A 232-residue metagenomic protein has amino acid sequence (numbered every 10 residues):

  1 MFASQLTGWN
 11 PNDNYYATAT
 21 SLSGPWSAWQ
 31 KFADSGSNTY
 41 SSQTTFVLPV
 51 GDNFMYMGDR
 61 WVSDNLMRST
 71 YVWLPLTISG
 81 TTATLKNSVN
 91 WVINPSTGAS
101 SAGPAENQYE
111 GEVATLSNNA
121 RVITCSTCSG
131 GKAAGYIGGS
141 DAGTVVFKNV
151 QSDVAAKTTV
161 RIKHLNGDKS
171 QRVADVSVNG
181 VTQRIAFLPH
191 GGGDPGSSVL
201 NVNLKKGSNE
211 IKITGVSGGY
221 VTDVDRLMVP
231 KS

Functional and structural regions predicted by a protein language model:
M1-L6, N53-R60: Hydrophobic core segments of beta-strands in well-ordered, beta-rich domains
L6-W9, S37-N38, W61-S63, G167: Solvent-exposed loop/turn segments at secondary-structure junctions within structured extracellular/periplasmic domains
N10-Y16, L66-W73: Structural motif
A17-N38, S79-V89: Blade-edge beta-strand/turn elements of extracellular beta-propeller and related beta-sheet repeat scaffolds
S37-S42, D194: Short glycine-/Asp-/Thr-/Trp-enriched loop segments that recur within the blades of beta-propeller repeat domains
V47-P49: Structural signature of eukaryotic scaffold interfaces centered on beta-propeller domains
L74, I78-A105: Peripheral, solvent-exposed domain-edge segments that often transition into intrinsically disordered/low-complexity
P95-S232: Extracytoplasmic
